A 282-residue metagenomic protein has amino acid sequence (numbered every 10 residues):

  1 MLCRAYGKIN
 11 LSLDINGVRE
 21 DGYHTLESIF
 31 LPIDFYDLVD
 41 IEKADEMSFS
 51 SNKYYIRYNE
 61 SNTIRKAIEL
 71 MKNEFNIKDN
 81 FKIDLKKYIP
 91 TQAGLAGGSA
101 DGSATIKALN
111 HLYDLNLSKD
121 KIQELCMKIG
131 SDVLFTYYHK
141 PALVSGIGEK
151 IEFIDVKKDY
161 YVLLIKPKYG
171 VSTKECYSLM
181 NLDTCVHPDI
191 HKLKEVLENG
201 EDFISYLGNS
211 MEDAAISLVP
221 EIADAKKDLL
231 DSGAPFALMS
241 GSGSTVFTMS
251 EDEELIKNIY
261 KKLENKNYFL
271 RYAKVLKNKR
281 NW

Functional and structural regions predicted by a protein language model:
M1-A93, H111, L115-D120, V156 (+1 more regions): ATP-binding N-lobe of GHMP and related small-molecule kinases
F49, Y138, L143-F236, E251-E264 (+1 more regions): Conserved, helical-rich catalytic subdomain that frames metal- and/or nucleotide-binding sites in enzyme alpha/beta
A93-E124, F135: DPxDG-like acidic metal-binding loop motif
G97-G98, M239-S244: Glycine-rich beta-strand-to-loop/alpha-helix junction loops that act as flexible
S118-I129, K257-K261: Short, well-structured alpha-helical segments that form the helix of a local strand-helix-strand
F247-M249: Short hydrophobic/aromatic beta-strand micro-patches that form the beta-sheet surface supporting nucleotide- or nucleic
